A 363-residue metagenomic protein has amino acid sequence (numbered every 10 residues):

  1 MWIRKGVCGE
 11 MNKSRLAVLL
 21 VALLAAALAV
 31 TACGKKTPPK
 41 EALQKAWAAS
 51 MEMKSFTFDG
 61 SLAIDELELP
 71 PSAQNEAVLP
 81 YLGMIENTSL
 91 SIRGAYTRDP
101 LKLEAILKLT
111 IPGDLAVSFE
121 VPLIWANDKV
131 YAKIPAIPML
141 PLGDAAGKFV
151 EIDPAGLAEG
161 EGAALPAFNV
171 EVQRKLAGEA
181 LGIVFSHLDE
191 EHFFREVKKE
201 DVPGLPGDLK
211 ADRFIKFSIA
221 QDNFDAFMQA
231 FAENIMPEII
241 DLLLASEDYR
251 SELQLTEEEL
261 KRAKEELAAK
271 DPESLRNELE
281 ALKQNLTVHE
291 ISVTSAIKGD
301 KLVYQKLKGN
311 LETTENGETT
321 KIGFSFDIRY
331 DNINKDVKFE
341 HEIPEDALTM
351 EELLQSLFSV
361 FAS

Functional and structural regions predicted by a protein language model:
M1-E10: Short, Lys/Arg-enriched N-terminal segments with co-localized hydrophobic residues within the first ~10-30 amino acids
E10-L19: Bacterial N-terminal signal peptides that target proteins for export
A29-A32: C-terminal motif of bacterial Sec signal peptides marking the signal peptidase cleavage site
G34-S363: Subset-of-secretome marker
